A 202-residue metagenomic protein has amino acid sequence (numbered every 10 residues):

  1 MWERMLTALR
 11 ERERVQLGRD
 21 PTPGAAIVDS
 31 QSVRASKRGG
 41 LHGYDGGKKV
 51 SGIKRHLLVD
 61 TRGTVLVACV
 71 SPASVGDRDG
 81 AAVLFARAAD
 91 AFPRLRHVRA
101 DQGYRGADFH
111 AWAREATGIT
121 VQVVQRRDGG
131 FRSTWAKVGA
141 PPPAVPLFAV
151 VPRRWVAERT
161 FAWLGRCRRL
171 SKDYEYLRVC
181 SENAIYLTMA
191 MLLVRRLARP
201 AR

Functional and structural regions predicted by a protein language model:
M1-R202: Short alpha-helical elements
